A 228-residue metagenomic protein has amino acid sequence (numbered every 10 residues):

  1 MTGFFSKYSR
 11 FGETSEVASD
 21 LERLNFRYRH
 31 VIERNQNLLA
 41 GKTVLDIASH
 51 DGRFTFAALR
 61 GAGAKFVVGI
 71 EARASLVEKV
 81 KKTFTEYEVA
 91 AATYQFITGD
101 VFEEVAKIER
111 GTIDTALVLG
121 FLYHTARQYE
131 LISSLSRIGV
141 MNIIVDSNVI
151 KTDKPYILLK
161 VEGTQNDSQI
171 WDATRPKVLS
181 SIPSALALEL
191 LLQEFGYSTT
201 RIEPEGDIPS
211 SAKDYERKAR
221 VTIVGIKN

Functional and structural regions predicted by a protein language model:
E22-A40, A57: Conserved alpha-helix/loop element of class I SAM-dependent methyltransferases that forms part of the SAM/SAH-binding
K42-H50: Conserved class I S-adenosyl-L-methionine
D51-G63: Conserved SAM-binding loop of SAM-dependent methyltransferases across substrates and taxa, primarily the Class I
K65-A92: Class I SAM-dependent methyltransferase SAM/SAH-binding core
T115-R127: A short SAM/SAH-binding and catalytic strip from SAM-dependent methyltransferases
Y129-N142, V149: A short glycine-rich, Lys/Arg-flanked "PGG" loop and its adjoining helix->strand segment in the class I
V145-S168: Conserved class I S-adenosyl-L-methionine
V178-G196: Short alpha-helix
